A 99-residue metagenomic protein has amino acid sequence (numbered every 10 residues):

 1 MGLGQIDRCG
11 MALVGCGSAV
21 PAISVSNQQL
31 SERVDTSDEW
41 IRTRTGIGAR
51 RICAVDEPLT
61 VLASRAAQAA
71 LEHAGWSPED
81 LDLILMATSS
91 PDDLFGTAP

Functional and structural regions predicted by a protein language model:
M1-L83: Conserved "HGTGT" condensation-loop signature of ketosynthase/thiolase-family condensing enzymes that catalyze
L30-S31, M86-P99: Active-site-proximal gating segment of KS-fold condensing enzymes and close homologs
